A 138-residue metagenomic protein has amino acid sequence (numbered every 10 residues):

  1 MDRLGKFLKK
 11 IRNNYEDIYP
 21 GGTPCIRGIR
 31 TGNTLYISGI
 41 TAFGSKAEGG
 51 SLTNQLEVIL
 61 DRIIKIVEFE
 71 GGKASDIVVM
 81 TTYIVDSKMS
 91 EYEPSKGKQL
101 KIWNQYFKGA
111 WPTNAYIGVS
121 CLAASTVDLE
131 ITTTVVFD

Functional and structural regions predicted by a protein language model:
M1-V78, I84-D138: N-terminal presequence-like segments and the immediate start of the first folded domain
